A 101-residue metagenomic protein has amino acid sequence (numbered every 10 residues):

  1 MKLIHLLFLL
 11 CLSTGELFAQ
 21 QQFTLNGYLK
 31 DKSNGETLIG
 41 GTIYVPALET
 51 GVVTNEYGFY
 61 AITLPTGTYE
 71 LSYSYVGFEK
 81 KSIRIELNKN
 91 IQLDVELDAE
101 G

Functional and structural regions predicted by a protein language model:
M1-Q21: Cleavable N-terminal targeting peptides that direct proteins into the secretory/outer-membrane pathway or into
F18-G101: Periplasm-facing N-terminal accessory domains of Gram-negative outer-membrane beta-barrel systems
